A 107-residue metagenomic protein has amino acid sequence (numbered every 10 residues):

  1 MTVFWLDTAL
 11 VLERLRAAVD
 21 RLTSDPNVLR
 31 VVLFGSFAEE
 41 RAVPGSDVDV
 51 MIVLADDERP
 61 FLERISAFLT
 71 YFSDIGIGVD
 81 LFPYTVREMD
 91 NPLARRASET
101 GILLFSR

Functional and structural regions predicted by a protein language model:
M1-R30, A38-P44, L54-R107: Catalytic core of pol beta-like nucleotidyltransferases
S46-V48: Short, conserved active-site loops that position catalytic residues or coordinate cofactors/metal ions across diverse
V50-I52: Short beta-strand->loop micro-motif that forms the acidic, two-metal-ion catalytic signature in nucleotide-processing
